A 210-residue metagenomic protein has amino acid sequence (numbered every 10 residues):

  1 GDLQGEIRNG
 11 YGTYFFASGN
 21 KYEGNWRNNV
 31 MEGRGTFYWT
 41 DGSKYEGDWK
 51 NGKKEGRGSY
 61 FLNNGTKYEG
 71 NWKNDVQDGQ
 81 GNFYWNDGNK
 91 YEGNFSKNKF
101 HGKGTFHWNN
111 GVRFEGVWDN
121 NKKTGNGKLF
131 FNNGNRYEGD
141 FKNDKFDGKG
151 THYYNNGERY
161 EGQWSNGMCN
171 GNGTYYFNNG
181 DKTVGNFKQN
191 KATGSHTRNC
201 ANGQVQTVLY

Functional and structural regions predicted by a protein language model:
G1-Y210: Glycine/tyrosine- and acidic-biased, solvent-exposed loop/turn segments at the edges of beta-strands
